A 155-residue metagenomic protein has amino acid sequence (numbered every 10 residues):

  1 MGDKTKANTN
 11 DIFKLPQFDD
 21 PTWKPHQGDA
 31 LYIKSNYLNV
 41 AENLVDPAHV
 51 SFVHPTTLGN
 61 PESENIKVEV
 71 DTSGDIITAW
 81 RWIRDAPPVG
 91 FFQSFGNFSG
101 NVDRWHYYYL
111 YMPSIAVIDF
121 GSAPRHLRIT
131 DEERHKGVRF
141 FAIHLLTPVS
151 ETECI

Functional and structural regions predicted by a protein language model:
M1: Active-site-proximal cofactor/substrate-binding loop regions of enzyme domains
K4-I155: C-terminal catalytic domain of Rieske-type non-heme iron oxygenases
